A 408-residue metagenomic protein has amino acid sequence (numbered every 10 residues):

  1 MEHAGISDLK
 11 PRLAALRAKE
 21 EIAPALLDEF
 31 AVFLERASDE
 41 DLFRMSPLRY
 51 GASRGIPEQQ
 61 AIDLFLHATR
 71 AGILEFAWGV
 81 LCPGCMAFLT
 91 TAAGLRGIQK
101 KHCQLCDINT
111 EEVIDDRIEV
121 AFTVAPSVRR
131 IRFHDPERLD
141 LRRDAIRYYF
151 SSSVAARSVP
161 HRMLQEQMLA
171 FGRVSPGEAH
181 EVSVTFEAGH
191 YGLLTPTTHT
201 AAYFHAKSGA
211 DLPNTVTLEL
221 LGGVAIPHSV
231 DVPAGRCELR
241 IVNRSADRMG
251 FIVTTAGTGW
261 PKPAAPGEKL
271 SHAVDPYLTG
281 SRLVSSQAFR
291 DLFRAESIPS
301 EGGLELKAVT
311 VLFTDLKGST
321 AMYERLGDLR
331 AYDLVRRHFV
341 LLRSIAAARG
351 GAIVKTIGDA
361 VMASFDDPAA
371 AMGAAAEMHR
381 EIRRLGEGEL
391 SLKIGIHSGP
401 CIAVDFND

Functional and structural regions predicted by a protein language model:
M1-I73: N-terminal alpha-helical interaction blocks
R70-E137: Cys/His-rich short segments
E111-A202: Long, charge-rich boundary regions
T185-P196, N214, V230-M249: Noncatalytic modules at the cell exterior or secretory-pathway interfaces, chiefly beta-strand-rich lectin/adhesion
T198-A202, R244-I252, T258-W260: Short acidic/polar inter-strand loop motif in beta-rich domains
T200-E219: Structured interaction patches on ligand/partner-binding surfaces of diverse proteins
E268-I353, I357: Juxtacatalytic helix/coil linker segments that couple regulatory or sensory modules to the catalytic cores
A308, F313-T314, I345-G373, E377 (+1 more regions): Catalytic core of nucleotidyl cyclases, primarily class III adenylyl/guanylyl cyclases
